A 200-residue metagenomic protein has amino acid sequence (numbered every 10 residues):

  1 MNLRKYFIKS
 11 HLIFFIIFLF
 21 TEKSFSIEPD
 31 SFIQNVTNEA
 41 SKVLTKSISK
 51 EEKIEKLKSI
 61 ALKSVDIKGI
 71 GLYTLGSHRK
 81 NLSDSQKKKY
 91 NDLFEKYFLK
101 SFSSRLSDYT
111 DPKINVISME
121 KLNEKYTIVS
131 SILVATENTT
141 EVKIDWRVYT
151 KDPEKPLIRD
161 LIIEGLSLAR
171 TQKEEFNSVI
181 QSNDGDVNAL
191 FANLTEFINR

Functional and structural regions predicted by a protein language model:
N2-L12: Bacterial N-terminal signal peptides that target proteins for export
S24-S26: Boundary at the C-terminal end of the N-terminal hydrophobic targeting segment
E28-L106: Early exported N-terminus immediately downstream of N-terminal targeting peptides
R79, K96-Y97, A135-T136, E164-L168: Solvent-exposed loop/turn segments at secondary-structure junctions within structured extracellular/periplasmic domains
K100-V142, N193, F197-R200: Surface-exposed, charged secondary-structure patches
E141-R170: Short beta-strand edge/turn micro-motifs at domain boundaries
D160-R200: Low-complexity, intrinsically disordered terminal/linker segments enriched in charged and Gly/Pro repeats
